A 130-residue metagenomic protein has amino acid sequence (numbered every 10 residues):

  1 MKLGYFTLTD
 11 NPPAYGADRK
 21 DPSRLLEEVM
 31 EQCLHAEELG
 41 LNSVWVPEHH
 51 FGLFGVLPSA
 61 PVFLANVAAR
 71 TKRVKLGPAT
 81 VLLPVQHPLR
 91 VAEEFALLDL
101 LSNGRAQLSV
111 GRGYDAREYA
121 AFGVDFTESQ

Functional and structural regions predicted by a protein language model:
M1-L76: N-terminal beta1-alpha1-beta2 module of alpha/beta enzyme domains
K2-P22, V85-Q130: Flexible, glycine-rich active-site loops centered on histidine and acidic residues that chelate a metal or position
P47, A79, S109-G111: Structural motif
H50, V81, G113-D115: Catalytic metal-binding/acid-base residues of hydrolase active sites
V56, T80, S129: Glycine- and other small-residue-rich loops at beta-strand/loop junctions that grip anionic moieties
R70, L76-A79, A116, A120: A generic, residue-level signal for flexible/boundary positions that often mark functional hotspots
P78-Q86: Active-site nucleophile and cofactor-binding loops and adjacent substrate-binding regions of central metabolic enzymes
